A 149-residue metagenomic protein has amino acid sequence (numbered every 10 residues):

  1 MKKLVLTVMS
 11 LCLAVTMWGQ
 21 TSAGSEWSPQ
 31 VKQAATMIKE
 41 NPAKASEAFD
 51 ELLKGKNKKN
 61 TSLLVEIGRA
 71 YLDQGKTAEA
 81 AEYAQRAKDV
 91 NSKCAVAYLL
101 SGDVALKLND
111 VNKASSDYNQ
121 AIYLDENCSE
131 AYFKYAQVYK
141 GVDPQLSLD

Functional and structural regions predicted by a protein language model:
M17-E66, D73, E82: N-terminal leader/linker segments that initiate helical-solenoid repeat arrays
K39, D73, K107-L108, K140-V142: Register position in tetratricopeptide repeats
E51-G55, Q85-D89, N119-Y123: Conserved structural position within tetratricopeptide repeats
N57-K58, S92, E126: Short coil turns that delineate tetratricopeptide repeat
